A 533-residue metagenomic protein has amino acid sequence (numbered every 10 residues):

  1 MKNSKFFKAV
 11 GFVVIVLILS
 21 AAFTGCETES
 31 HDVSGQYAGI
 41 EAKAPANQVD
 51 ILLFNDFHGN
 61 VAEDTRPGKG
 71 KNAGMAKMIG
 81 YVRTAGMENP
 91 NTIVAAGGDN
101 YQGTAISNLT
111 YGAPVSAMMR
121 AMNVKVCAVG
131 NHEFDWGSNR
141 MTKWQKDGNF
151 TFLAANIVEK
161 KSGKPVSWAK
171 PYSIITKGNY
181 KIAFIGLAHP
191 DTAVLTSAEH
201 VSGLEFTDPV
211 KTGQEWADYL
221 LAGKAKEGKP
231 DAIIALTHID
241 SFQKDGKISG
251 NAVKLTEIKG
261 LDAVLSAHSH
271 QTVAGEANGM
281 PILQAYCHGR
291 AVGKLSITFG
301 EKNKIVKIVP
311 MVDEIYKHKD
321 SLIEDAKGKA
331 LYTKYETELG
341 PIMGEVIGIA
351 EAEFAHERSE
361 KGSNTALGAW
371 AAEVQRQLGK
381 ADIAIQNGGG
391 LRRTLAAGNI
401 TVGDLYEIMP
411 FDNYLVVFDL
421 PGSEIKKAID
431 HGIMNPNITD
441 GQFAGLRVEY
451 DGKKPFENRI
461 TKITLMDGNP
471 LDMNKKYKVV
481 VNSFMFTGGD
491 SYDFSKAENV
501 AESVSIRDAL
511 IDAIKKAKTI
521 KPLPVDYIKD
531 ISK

Functional and structural regions predicted by a protein language model:
K2-F12: Bacterial N-terminal signal peptides that target proteins for export
A21-G25: C-terminal motif of bacterial Sec signal peptides marking the signal peptidase cleavage site
E27-K327, T333-K334, E338, G362-V374 (+5 more regions): Acidic, metal/ion-coordinating pockets
M311-I315, I349-E357, I385-G398, F443-K454 (+1 more regions): A glycine-rich phosphate-binding loop feature that marks nucleotide/adenosyl-phosphate handling sites
I342-A366: Glycine-rich phosphate/diphosphate-binding loops and the adjacent beta-loop-alpha structural elements that coordinate
G398-D440: C-terminal catalytic subdomain
K462-F484, V504: Low-complexity, glycine/alanine/valine/leucine- and proline-rich hydrophobic stretches
T487-K533: Glycine- and small-hydrophobic-enriched helix-loop-helix hairpins
